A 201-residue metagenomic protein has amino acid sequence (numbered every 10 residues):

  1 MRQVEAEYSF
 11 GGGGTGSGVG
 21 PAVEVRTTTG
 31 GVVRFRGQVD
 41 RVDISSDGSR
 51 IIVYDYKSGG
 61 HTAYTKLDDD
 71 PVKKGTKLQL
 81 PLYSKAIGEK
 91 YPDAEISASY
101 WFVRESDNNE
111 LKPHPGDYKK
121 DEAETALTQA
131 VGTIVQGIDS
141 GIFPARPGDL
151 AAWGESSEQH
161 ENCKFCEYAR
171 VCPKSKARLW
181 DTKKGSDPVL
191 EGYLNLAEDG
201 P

Functional and structural regions predicted by a protein language model:
M1-P201: RecB-family 4Fe-4S metal-dependent nuclease core
